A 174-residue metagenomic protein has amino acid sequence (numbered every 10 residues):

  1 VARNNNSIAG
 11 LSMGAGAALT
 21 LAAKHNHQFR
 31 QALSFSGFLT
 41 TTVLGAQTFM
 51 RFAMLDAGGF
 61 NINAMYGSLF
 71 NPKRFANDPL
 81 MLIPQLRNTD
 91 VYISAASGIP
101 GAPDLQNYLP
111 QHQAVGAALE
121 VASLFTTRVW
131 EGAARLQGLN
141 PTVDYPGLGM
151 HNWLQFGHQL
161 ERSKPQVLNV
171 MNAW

Functional and structural regions predicted by a protein language model:
V1-W174: Non-catalytic cap/lid and distal C-terminal segments of serine-dependent acyl enzymes
